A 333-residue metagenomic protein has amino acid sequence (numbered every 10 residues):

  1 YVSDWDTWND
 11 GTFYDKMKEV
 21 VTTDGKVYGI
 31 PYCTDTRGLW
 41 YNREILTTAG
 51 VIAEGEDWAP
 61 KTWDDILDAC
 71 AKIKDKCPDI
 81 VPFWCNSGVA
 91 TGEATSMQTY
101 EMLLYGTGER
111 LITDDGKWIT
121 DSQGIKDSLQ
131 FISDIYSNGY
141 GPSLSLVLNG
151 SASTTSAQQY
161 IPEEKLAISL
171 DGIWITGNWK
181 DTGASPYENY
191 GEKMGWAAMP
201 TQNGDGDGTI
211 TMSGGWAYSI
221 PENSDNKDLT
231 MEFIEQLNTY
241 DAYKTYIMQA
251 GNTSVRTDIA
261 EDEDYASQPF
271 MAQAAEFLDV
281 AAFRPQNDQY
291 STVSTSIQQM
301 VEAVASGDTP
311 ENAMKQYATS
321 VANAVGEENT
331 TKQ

Functional and structural regions predicted by a protein language model:
Y1-F13, E44, T48-G50, Q159-I168 (+1 more regions): Extracytoplasmic "Venus flytrap"/periplasmic binding protein-like
Y1-G38, L67, T95-S96, G108 (+4 more regions): Hinge/lid segment of periplasmic solute-binding proteins
Y1-T12, G55-A59, F83, S87-T91 (+5 more regions): Short, solvent-exposed loop/beta-turn-alpha elements that line the ligand-binding surface or hinge of extracytoplasmic
T22-Y32, R37, D64-I119, G124 (+1 more regions): Extracytoplasmic/periplasmic solute-binding protein
K26, A49-I52, N138, G183-T253 (+1 more regions): Extracytoplasmic/periplasmic substrate-recognition and gating elements
K61-D65, S145-P162: Short helix-initiation/N-cap motifs at beta->coil->alpha
L67-K72, D115-G150, G195, M199: Glycine-centered hinge/linker elements that transmit conformational signals in sensory and ligand-binding systems
A197-A198, I247-Q299, A303, E327-Q333: Long, aromatic- and glycine/proline-rich binding clefts that accommodate carbohydrate-like moieties
